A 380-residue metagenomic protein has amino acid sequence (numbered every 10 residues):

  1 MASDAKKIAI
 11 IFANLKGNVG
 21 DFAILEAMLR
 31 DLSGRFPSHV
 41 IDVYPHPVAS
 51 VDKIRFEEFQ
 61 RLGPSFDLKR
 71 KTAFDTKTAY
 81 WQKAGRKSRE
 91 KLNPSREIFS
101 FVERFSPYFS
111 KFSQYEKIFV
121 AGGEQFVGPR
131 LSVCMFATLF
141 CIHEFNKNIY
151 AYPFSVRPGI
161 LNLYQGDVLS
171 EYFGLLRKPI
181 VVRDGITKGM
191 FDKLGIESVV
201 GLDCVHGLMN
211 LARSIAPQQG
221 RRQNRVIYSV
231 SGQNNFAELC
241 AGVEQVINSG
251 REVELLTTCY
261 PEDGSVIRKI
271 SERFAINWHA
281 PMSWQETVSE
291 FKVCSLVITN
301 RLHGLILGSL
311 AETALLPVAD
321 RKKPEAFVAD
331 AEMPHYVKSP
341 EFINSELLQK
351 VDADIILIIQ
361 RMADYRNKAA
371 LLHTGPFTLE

Functional and structural regions predicted by a protein language model:
M1-E380: Active-site anion-handling motifs in enzyme catalytic cores
